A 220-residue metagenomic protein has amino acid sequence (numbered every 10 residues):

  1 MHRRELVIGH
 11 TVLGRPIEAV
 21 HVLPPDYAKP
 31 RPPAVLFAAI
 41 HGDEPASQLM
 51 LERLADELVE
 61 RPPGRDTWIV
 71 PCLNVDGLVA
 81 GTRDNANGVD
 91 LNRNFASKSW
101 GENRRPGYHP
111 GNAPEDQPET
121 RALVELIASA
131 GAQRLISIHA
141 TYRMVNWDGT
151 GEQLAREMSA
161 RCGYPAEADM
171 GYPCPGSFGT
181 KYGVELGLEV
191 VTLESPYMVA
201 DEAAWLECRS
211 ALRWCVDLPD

Functional and structural regions predicted by a protein language model:
M1-H21: Short glycine- and acidic-rich boundary segments immediately preceding or forming the N-terminal edge of structured
E18-P30: Short beta-strand-to-loop junctions in surface cap/lid or active-site-entrance loops
P30-V35, E44-G171, V184, L188 (+1 more regions): Active-site/substrate-binding loop(s) of hydrolase catalytic cores
A38: Glycine-rich N-terminal segment of FAD-binding domains in flavoprotein oxidoreductases, spanning the beta-loop-helix
V145-W147, P173-D220: Active-site-adjacent mobile loop/cap segments within catalytic or ligand-binding domains
